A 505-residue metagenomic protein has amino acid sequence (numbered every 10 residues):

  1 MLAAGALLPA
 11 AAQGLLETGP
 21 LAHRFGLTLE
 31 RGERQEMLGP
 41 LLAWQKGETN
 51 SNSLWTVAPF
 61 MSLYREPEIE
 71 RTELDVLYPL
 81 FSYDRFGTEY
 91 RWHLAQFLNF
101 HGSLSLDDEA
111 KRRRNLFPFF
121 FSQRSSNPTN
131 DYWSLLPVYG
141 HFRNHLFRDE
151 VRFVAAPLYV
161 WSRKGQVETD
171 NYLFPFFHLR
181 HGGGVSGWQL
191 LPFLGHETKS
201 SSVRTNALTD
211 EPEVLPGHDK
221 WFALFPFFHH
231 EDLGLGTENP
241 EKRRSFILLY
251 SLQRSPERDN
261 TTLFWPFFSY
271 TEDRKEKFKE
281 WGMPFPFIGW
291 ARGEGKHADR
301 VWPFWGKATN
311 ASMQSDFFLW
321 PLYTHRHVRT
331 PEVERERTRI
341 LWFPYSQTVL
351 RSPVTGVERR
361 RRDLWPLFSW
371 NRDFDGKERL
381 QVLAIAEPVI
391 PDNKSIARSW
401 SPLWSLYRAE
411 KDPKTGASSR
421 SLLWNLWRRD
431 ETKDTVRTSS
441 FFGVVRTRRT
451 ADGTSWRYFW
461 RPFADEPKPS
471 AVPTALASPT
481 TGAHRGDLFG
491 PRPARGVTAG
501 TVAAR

Functional and structural regions predicted by a protein language model:
M1-P9: Bacterial N-terminal signal peptides
A12-R505: Outer-membrane beta-barrel proteins and related beta-barrel translocases across Gram-negative bacteria
